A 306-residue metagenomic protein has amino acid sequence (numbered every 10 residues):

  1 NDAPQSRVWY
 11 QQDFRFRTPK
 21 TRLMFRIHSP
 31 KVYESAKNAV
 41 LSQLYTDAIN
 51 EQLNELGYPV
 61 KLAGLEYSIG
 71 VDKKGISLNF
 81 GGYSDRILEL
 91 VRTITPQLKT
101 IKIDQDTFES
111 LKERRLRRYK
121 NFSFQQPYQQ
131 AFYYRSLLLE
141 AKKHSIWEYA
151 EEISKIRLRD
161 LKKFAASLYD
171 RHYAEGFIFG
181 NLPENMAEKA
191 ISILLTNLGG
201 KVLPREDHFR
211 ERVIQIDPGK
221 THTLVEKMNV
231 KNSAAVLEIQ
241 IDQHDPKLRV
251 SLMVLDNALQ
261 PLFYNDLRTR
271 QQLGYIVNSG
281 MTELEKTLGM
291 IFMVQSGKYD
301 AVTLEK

Functional and structural regions predicted by a protein language model:
N1-T18: N- or domain-start disorder-to-order transition segments that initiate the globular core
R17-T100, E109-K155, R171-F179, N232-M253 (+1 more regions): M16 family metallopeptidases and their MPP-like homologs
T95-Q105, L194-L203: A common structural junction motif
E175-N232: An aromatic/glycine/proline-enriched structural segment found at the starts of mature extracellular/organellar domains
